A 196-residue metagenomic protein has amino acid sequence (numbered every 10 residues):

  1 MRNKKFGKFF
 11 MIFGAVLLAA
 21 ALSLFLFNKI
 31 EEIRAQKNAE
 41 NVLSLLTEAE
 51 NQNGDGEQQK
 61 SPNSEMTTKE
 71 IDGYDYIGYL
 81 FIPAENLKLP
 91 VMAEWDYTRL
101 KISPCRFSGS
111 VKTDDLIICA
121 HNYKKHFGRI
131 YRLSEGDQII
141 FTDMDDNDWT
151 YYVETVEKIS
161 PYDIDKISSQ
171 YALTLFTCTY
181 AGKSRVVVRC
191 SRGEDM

Functional and structural regions predicted by a protein language model:
M1-K5: Positively charged n-region of N-terminal signal peptides that target proteins for export
F6-M196: Solvent-exposed, non-transmembrane regions of membrane-associated and secreted proteins
